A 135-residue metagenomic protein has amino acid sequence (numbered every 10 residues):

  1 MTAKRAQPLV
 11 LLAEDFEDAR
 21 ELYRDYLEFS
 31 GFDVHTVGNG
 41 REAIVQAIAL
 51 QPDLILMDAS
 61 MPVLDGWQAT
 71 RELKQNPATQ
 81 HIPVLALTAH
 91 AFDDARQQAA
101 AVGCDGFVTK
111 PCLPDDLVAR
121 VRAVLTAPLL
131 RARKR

Functional and structural regions predicted by a protein language model:
E14: Conserved acidic carboxylate
E21-F29: Charged docking surfaces used in two-component/phosphorelay signaling
G31-G38, Q46: Short hydrophobic/Thr-rich beta-strand motif most characteristic of the beta2 strand and flanking loop of CheY-like
L50-L56: Active-site beta3 strand of CheY-like receiver
M61: Receiver (REC) domain active-site loop signature in two-component systems and cognate sites in sensor histidine kinases
C112-V121: C-terminal output helix
